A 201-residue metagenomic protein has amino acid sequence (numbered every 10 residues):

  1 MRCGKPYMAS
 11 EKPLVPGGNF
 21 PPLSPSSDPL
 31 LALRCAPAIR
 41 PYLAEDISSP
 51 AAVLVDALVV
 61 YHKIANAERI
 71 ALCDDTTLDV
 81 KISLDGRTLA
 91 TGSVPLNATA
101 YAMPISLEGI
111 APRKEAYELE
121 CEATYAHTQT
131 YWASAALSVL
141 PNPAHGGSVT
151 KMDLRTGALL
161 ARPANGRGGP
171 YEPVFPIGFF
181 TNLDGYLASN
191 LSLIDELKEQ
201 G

Functional and structural regions predicted by a protein language model:
M1-G201: Mature N-terminal, pre-catalytic/accessory segment of carbohydrate-active enzymes
